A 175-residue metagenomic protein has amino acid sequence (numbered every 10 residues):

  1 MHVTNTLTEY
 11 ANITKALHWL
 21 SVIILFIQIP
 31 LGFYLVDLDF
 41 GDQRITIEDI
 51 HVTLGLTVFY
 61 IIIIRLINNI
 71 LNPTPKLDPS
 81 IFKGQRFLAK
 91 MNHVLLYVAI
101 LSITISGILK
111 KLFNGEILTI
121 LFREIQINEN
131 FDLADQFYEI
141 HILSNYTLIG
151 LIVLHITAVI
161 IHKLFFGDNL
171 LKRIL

Functional and structural regions predicted by a protein language model:
M1-L175: Membrane-embedded alpha-helical bundles that constitute the cytochrome b-like, heme-associated redox core of multi-pass
